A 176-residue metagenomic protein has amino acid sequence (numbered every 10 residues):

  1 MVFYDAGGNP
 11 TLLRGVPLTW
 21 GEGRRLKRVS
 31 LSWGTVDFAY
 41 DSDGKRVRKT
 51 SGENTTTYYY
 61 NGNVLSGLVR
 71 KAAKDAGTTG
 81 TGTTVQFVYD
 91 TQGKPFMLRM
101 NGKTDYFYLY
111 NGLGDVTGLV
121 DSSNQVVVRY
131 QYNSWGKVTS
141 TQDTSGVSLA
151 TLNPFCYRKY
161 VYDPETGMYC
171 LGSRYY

Functional and structural regions predicted by a protein language model:
M1-G8, G15-R25, V36-K45, T56-V64 (+5 more regions): Aromatic-rich beta-strand edge motifs centered on tyrosine
A6, T11-V16, R28-W33, R48-N54 (+4 more regions): Beta-turn initiation residues at beta-strand->coil junctions
G21, R70-D75, D90, N111 (+3 more regions): Acidic/polar residues at beta-strand termini and the immediately following turn/coil
K27, D43-R48, V64-G67, F96 (+2 more regions): Short, hydrophobic/aromatic-rich segments at coil-to-beta transitions
T50-G52, N61-N63, K71, D90 (+3 more regions): Structured loops at beta-to-helix junctions and adjacent beta-edge loops in soluble globular domains
T79-G80: Low-complexity, Ser/Thr/Pro-rich intrinsically disordered linker/stalk segments at domain junctions
R99-G172: A motif-centric feature for acidic-aromatic and gly/ser/thr-rich catalytic loops and repeats
